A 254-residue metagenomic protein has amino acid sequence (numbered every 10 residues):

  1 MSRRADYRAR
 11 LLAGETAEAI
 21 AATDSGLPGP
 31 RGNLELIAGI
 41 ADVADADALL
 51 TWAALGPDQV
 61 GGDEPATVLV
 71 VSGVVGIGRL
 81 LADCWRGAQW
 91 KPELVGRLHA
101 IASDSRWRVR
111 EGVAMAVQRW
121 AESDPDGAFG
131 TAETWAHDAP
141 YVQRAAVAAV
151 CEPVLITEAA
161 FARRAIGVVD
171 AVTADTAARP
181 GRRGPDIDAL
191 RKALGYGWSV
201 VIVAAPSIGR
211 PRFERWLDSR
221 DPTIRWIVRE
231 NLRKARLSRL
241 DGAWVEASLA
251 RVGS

Functional and structural regions predicted by a protein language model:
M1-D83, I227-S254: N-terminal alpha-helical scaffold/docking segments in eukaryotic complex subunits
A13-A21, A44-D58, D83-A100, E122-T134 (+3 more regions): Amphipathic alpha-helical scaffolding segments comprising HEAT/armadillo-like alpha-solenoid repeats
G14, T23-P28, L55-V68, A100-R108 (+4 more regions): Short coil turns that connect the paired helices of HEAT/ARM alpha-solenoid repeats
L36, G73, V113, A146-V147 (+2 more regions): Conserved hydrophobic register position within alpha-solenoid helical repeats
L69-A121: Hydrophobic alpha-helical segments and helix pairs
W107-E122, D126-F129, E133-A159: Active-site-proximal alpha-helical scaffolds that flank and shape metal-associated catalytic sites
L155, A159, G167, A171-A243: Extended alpha-helical scaffolding segments
